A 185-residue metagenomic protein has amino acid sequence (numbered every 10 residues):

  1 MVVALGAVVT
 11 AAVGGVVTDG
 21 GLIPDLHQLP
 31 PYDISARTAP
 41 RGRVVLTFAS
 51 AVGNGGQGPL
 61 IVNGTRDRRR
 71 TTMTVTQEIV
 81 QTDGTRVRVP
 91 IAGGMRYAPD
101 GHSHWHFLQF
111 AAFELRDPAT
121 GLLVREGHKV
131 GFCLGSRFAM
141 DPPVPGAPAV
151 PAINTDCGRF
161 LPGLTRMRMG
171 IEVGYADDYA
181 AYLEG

Functional and structural regions predicted by a protein language model:
M1-G14: Secretory targeting and sorting signals
V3-L5, M73-Q77, M169-I171: Hydrophobic transmembrane signal anchors and adjacent membrane-proximal interface regions, especially in viral
T10, D19, P24-D25, V62 (+6 more regions): Intrinsically disordered, low-complexity, compositionally biased regions/tails
A11-V52, G56-V62: Boundary/junction segments of secreted and surface-exposed precursor proteins
R37-T38, S103-W105, L123-V124: A general structural signal for short secondary-structure junctions and capping/turn motifs
R43-V45, H106-A112, K129: Extracellular structured ligand-interaction cores
T47-H104, D117-A119: Short amphipathic, basic-aromatic surface patches that mediate peripheral association with negatively charged
F110-A111, D117-G185: Exoplasmic/lumenal beta-rich domain surfaces
